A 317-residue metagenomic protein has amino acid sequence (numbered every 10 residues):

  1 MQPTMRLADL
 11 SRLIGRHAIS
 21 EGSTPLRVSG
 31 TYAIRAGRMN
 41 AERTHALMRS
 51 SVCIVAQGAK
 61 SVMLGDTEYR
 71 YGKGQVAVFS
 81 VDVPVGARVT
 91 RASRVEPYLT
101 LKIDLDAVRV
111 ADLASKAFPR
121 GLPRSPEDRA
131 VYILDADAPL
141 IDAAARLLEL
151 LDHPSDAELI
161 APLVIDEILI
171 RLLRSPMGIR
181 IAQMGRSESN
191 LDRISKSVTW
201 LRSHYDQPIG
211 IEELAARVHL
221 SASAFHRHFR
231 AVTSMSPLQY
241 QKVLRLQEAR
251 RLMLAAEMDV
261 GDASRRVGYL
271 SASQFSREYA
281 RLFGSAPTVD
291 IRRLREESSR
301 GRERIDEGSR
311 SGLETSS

Functional and structural regions predicted by a protein language model:
M1-R27, Y32-A36, A41-E42, L122-R129 (+2 more regions): A short, N-terminal "cap"/entry segment at the start of jelly-roll beta-barrel domains of the cupin/DSBH fold
Q2-L10, V110-E167, R171, I179-I181 (+1 more regions): Amphipathic alpha-helical segments enriched in hydrophobic/aromatic residues interleaved with Lys/Arg
S23-G121: N-terminal regulatory/effector-sensing and dimerization cores that precede helix-turn-helix DNA-binding domains
S61, P208, E257-M258: Residue at a beta-strand N-cap/secondary-structure junction
P139, A143, V164, R186-S197 (+2 more regions): N-terminal positioning helix adjacent to the helix-turn-helix/winged-helix DNA-binding module
E167, R171-M177, M184-R186, R202-S203 (+3 more regions): Basic/polar phosphate-binding segments, predominantly the helix-turn-helix DNA-binding elements of transcriptional
R251, A255-M258, R266, L270-S317: …primarily DNA-binding HTH/wHTH and HhH modules…
